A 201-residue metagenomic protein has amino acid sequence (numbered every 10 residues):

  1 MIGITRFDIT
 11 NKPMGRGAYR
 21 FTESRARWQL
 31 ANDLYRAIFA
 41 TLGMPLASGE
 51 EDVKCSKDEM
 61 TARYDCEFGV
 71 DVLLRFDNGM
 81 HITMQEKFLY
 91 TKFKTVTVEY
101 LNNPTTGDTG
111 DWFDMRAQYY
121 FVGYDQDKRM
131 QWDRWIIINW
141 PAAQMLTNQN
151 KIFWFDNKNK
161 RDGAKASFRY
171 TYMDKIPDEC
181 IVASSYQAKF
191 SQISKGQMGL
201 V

Functional and structural regions predicted by a protein language model:
I2-C66, F88-Y90: Acidic-basic catalytic patches of nuclease active cores, encompassing PD-(D/E)XK and other metal-cofactor nuclease
I2-Y19, E23, D127-V201: Non-catalytic C-terminal interaction segments of nucleic acid-processing enzymes
A18, T22-R25, S48, K87-D133: Catalytic cores of nucleic-acid endonucleases
R63-F68, W112-D114: A short catalytic or substrate-binding loop motif that flags glycine-/basic-rich loops and adjacent residues that bind
F68-V70, R169: Residue-level marker for the onset of beta-strands and adjacent loop->beta junctions in well-ordered domains
V72-K94: Conserved catalytic cores of phosphodiester-cleaving nucleases, focusing on short active-site segments
